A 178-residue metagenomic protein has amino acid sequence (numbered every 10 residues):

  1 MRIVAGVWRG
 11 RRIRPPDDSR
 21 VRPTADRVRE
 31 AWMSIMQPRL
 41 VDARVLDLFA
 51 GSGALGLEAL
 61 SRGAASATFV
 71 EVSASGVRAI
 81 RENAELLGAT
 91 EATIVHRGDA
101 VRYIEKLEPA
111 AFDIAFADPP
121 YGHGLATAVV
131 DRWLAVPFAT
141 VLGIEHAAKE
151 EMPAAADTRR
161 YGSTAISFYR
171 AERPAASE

Functional and structural regions predicted by a protein language model:
M1-E178: Class I S-adenosyl-L-methionine-dependent methyltransferase catalytic core
